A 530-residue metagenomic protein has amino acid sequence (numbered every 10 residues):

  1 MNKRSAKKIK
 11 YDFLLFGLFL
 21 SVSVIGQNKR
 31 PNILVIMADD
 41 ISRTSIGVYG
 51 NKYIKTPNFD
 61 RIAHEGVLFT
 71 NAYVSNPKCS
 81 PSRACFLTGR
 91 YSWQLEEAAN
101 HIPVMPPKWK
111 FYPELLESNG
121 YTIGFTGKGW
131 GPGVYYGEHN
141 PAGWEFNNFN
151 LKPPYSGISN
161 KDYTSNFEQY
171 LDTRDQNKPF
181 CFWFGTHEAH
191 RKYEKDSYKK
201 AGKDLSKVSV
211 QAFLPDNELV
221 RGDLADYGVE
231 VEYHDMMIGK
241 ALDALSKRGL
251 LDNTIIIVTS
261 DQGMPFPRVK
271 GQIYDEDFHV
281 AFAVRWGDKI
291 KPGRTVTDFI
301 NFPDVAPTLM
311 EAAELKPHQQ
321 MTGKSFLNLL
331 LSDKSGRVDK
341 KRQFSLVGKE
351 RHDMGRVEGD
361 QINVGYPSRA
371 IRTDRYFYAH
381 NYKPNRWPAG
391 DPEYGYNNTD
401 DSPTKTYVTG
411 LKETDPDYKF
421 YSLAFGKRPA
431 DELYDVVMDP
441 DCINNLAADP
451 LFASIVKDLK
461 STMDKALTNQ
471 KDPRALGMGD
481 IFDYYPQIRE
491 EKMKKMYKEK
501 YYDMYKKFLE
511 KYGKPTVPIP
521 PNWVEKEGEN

Functional and structural regions predicted by a protein language model:
N2, K7-F13, V24-E432, P440-S461 (+3 more regions): Formylglycine-dependent sulfatase
L14-L20: Hydrophobic helical h-region of N-terminal Sec-dependent signal peptides in bacterial secretory/periplasmic proteins
V436: Structural signature of FAD isoalloxazine-binding scaffolds in flavoprotein oxidoreductases
L467-K471: A short N-terminal helical cap/helix-turn-helix that marks the beginning of AMP-binding/adenylate-forming
A475-E491: Short, charged, surface-exposed hinge/linker loops at domain edges that act as mobile lids or interdomain connectors
